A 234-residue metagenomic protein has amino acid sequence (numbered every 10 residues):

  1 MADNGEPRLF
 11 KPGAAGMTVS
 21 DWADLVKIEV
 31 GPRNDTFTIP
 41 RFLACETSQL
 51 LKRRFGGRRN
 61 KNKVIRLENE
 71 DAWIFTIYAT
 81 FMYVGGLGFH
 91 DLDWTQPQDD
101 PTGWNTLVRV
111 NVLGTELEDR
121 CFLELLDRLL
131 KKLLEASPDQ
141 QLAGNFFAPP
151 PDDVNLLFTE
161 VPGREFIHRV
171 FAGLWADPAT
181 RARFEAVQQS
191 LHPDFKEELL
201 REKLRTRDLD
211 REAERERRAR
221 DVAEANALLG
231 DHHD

Functional and structural regions predicted by a protein language model:
M1-R8: PEST-like, low-complexity acidic/proline-rich intrinsically disordered segments, predominantly at protein N-termini
A2, F37-C45, G173-L200: Surface-exposed flexible segments
G13: Short, basic/aromatic recognition patches
T18, E29, L157-V161: A general structural signal for short secondary-structure junctions and capping/turn motifs
V19-L125: Canonical BTB/POZ domain core
T80, G85-R181: Post-BTB helical module
R183-D234: Eukaryote-biased recognition of C-terminal alpha-helical segments
